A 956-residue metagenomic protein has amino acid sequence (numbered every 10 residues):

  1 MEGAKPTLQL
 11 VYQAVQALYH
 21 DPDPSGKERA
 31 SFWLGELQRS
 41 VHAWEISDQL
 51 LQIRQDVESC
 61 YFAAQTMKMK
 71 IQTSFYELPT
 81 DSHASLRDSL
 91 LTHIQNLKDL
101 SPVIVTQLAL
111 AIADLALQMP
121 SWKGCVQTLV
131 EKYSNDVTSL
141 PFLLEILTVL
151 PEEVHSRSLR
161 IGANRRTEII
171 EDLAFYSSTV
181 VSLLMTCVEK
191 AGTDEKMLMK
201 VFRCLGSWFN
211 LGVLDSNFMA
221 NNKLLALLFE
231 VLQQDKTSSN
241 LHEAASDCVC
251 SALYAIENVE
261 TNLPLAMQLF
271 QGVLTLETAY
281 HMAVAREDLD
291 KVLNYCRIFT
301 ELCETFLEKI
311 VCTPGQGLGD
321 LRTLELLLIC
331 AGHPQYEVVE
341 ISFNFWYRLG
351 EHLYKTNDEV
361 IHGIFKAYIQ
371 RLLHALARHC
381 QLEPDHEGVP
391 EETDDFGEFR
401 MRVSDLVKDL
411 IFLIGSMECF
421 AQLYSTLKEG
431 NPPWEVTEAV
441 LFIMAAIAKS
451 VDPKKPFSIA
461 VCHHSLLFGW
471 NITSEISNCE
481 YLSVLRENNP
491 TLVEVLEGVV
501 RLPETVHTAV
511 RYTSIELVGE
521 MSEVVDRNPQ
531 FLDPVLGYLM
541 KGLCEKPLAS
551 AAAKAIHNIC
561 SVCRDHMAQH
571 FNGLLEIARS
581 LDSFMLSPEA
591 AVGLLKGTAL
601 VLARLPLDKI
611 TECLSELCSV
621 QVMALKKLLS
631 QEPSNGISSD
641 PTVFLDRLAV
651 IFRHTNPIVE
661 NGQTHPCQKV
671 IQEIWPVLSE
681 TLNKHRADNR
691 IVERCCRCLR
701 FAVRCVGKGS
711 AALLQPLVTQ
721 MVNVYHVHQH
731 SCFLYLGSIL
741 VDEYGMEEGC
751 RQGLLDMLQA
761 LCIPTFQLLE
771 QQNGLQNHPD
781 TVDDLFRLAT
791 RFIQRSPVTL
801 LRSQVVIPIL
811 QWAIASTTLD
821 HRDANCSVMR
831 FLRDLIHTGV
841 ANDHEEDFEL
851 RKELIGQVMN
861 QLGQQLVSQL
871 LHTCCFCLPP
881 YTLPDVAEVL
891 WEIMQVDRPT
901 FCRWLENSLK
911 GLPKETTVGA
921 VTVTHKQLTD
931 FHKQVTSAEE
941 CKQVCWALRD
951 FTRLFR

Functional and structural regions predicted by a protein language model:
M1-R956: Karyopherin-beta/Importin-beta family HEAT-repeat alpha-solenoid scaffold
